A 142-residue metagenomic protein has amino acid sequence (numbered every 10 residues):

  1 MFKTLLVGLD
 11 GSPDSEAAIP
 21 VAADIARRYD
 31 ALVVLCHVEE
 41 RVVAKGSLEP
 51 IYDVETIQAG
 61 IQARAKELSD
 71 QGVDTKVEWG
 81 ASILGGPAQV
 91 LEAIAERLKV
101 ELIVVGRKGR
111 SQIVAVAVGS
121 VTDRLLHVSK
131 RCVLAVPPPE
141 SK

Functional and structural regions predicted by a protein language model:
K3-I51, Q71, K76-V77, V128: Small/aliphatic-rich secondary-structure junction motif
D14, P87, S111-I113: Short glycine-rich, flexible loops that bind phosphorylated cofactors or substrates
A23, E92, D123: Active-site phosphate/pyrophosphate- and oxyanion-stabilizing loops and adjacent acidic/basic residues in soluble
C36-A63, G85, V90: Acidic, proline/glycine-rich short linear motifs
P50-V54, I94-A95, V121-T122: Short, hinge-like loop/turn segments at secondary-structure boundaries
S69-I103, K142: Structural beta-alpha unit
L102-H127, K142: Glycine-rich, Arg-bearing micro-motifs that act as flexible, cationic patches
V133-K142: Short, flexible loop segments at boundaries between secondary-structure elements
